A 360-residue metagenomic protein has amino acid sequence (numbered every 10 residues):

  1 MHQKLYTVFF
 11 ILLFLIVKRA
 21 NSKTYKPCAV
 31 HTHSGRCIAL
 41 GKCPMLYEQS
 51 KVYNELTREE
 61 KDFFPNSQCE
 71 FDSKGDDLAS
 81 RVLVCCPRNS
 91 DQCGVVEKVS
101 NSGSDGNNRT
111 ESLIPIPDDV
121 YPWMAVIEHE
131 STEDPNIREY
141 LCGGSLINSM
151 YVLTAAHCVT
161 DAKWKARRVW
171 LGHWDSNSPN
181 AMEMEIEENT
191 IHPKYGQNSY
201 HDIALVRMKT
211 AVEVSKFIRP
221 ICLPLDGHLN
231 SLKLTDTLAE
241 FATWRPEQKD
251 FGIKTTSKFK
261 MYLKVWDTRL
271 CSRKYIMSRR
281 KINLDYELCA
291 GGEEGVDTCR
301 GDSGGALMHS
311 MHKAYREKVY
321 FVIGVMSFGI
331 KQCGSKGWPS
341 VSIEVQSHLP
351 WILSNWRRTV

Functional and structural regions predicted by a protein language model:
Q3-S22, V169: Cleavable N-terminal signal peptides of Sec/SRP-targeted secreted and luminal proteins
K4, K23, H31-H33, I38-Y47 (+5 more regions): C-terminal subregion of chymotrypsin/trypsin-like serine protease catalytic domains
A20-V120, N177, V212-A239, C271-R279 (+1 more regions): Extracellular/luminal ectodomains of metazoan preproproteins built from arrays of small disulfide-bonded modules
N66-C69, S73-K74, V169-V214, R219 (+2 more regions): Conserved catalytic-core segment of clan PA serine endopeptidases
V120-W123, E128, Y140-L153, K165 (+8 more regions): Extracellular regions of mammalian proteins, primarily the fibronectin type-III
Y121-A125, S131-I137, E213-R219, L270-G304 (+1 more regions): Active-site region of chymotrypsin-like
W123, I127-E130, V152-A155, T160-Q197 (+3 more regions): Conserved H-D interstitial segment of serine endopeptidase catalytic domains
I203, M208-K209, S215-G292, Q346: Chymotrypsin/trypsin-fold serine protease catalytic domain
